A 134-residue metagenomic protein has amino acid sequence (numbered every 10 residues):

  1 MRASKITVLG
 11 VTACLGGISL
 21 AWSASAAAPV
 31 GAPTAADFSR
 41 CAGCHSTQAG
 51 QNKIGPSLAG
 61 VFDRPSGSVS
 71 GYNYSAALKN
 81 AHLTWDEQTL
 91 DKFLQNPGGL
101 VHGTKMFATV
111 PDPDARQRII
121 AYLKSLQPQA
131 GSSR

Functional and structural regions predicted by a protein language model:
M1-V30, R116, A121-R134: Post-cleavage N-terminal segment of exported redox proteins
A27-K53, L58: Sequence/structural segment immediately N-terminal to covalent heme-attachment motifs in c-type and related
G31-T34, Q48-Q51, L83, E87 (+1 more regions): Solvent-exposed, acidic/flexible segments
S57-V61, T89: Flexible linker/context regions in extracytoplasmic redox proteins
V61, P65-S68, P97-V101: A short secondary-structure junction motif
S70-D91: Short Fe-S-cluster ligation motifs
D86-R134: C-terminal capping alpha-helices of c-type cytochrome domains
